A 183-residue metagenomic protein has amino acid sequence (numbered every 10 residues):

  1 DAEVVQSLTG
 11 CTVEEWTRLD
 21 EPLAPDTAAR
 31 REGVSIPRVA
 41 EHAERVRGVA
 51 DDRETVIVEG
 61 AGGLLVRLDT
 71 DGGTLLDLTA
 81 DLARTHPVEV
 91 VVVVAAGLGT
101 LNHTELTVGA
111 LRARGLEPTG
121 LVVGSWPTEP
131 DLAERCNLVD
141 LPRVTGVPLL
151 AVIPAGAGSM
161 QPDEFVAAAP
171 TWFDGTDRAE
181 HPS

Functional and structural regions predicted by a protein language model:
D1-A40, R45-G48: N-terminal phosphate/diphosphate-binding loop that engages ATP/GTP or pyrophosphate donors across diverse enzyme folds
L8-T9, L82, H86, V144-V147: Short, structured coil segments at secondary-structure junctions
H42, V46-T70: Switch II (G3) loop of P-loop NTPases
I57-E59, V91-V93, V122: Structural motif
D69-A96: Inter-motif core of Ras-like GTPase G domains
D69-L78, E105-L106, E134-V139: Charged helix-capping and loop-helix junction motifs
L75-A83, N102-A113: Histidine-anchored nucleotide/phosphate-binding helix
V108-S183: C-terminal lobe/tail of nucleotide-utilizing enzymes
